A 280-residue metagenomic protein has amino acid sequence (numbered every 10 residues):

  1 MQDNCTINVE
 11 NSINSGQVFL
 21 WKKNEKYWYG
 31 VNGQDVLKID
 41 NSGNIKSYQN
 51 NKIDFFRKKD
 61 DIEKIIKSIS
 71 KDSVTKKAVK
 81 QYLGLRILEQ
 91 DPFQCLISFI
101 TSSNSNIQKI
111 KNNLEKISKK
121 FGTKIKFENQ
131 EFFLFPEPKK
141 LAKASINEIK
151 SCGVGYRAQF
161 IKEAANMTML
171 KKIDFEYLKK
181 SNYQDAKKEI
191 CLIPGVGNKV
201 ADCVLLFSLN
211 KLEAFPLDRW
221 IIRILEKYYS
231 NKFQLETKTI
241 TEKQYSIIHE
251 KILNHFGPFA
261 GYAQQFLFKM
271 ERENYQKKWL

Functional and structural regions predicted by a protein language model:
M1-L280: HhH-family (HhH-GPD) DNA N-glycosylase catalytic core used in base-excision repair
